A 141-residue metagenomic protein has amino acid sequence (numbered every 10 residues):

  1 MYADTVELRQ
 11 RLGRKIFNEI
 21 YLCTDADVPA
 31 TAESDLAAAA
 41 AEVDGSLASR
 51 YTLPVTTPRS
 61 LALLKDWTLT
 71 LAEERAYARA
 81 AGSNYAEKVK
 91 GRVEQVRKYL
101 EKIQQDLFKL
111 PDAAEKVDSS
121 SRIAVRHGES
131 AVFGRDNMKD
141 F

Functional and structural regions predicted by a protein language model:
M1-L63, R122-F141: Conserved short "hinge" loops at termini or chain/domain junctions
L12, V43, L71, R75-A80: Generic structural signal for hydrophobic core residues of well-folded globular domains
V55-S60, L64, A80-K88: Short acidic, glycine/proline-enriched loop segments that cap or flank alpha-helices
A62-E74: Core structural elements
E74-F141: Short loop/turn elements at secondary-structure junctions
